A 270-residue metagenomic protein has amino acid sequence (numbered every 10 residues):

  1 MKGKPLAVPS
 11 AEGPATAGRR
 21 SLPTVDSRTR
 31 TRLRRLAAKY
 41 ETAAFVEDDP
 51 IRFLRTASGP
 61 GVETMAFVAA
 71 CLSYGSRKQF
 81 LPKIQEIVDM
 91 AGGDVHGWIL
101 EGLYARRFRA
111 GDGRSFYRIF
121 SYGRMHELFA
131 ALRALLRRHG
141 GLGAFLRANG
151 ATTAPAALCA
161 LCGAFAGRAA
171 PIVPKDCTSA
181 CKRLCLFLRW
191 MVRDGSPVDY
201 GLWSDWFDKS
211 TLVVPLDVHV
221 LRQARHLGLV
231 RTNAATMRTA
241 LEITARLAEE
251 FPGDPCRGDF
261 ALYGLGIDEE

Functional and structural regions predicted by a protein language model:
K2-E270: HhH-family (HhH-GPD) DNA N-glycosylase catalytic core used in base-excision repair
